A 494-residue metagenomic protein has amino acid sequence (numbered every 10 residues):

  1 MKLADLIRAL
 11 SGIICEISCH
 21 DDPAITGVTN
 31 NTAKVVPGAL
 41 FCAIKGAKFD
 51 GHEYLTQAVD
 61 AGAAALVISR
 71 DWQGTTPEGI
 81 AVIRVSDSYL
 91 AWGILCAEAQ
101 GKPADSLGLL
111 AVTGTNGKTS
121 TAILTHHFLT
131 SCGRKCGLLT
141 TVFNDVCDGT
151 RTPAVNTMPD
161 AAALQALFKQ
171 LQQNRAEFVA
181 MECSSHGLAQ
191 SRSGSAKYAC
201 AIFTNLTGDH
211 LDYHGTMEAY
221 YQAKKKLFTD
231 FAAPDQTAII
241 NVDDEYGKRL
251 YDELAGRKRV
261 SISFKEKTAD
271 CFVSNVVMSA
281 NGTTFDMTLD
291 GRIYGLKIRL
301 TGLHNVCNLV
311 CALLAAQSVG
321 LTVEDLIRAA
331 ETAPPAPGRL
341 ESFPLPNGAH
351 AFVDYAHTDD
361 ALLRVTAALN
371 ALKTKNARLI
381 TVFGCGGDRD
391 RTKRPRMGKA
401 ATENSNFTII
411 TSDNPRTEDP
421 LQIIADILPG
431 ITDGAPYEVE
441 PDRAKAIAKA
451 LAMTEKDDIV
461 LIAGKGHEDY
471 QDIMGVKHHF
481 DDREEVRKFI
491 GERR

Functional and structural regions predicted by a protein language model:
M1-C15, P37-L40, K258, G291 (+3 more regions): ATP-dependent carboxylate-amine ligase
M1-I94, E245, F272, V277 (+4 more regions): N-terminal leader/targeting and accessory segments in enzymes
A9, W72-E78, N174, A189 (+3 more regions): Acidic, Mg2+-coordinating active-site environments of NTP-dependent enzymes
K48-Y54, Q190, D212-A219, D390-T392 (+2 more regions): Glycine/threonine-rich flexible loop motifs
D60-A61, P77, G194-K197, F228-P234 (+3 more regions): Short, conserved loop/helix-junction motifs that constitute active-site signature segments in enzyme catalytic cores
A64-A65, E177, A199, N406: Short acidic/polar active-site loop segments enriched in Thr and Asp
I68-S69, S86, T140, C183 (+2 more regions): Short loop/edge segments at beta-strand edges and connector loops that shape dinucleotide/nucleotide cofactor-binding
A91-V242, Y246-R257, V310, A316: Phosphate-binding loop of NTP-binding sites
